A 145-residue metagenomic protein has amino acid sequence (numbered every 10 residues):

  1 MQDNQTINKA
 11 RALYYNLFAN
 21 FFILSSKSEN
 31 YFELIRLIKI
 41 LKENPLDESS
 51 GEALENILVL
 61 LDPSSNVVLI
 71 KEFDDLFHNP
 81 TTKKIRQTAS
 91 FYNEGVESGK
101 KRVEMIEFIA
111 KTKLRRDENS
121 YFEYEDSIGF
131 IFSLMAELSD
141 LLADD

Functional and structural regions predicted by a protein language model:
M1-D145: Surface/interface-facing alpha-helical segments and adjacent flexible terminal/loop regions used for partner/assembly
